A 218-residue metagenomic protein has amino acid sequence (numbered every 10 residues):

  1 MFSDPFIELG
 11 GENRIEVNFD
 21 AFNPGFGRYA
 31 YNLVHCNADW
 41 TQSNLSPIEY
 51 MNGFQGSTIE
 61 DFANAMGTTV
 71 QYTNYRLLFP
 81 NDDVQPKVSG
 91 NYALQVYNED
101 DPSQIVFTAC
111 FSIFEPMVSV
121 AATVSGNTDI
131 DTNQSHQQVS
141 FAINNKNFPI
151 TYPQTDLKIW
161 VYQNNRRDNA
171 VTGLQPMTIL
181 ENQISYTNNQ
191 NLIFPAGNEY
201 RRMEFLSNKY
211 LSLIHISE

Functional and structural regions predicted by a protein language model:
M1-H35, T132-N145: Contiguous beta-strand segments within globular domains
G25-G53, T151-L174: Extended low-complexity, serine/threonine- and proline-enriched intrinsically disordered segments
M51-Y72, S185-T187: Extended, solvent-exposed segments with strong compositional bias
Y72-N81, S89: Ligand-binding face of N-terminal immunoglobulin V-set domains in extracellular IgSF glycoproteins
V88-D100, W160-Q163: Internal, hydrophobic beta-strand segments that form the core of beta-sheet-rich folds
I113-H136: Low-complexity, Pro/Ser/Thr- and charge-rich linker/hinge segments at domain boundaries
R167-L211: Tryptophan-paired
I214-E218: Conserved small/polar residues in nucleotide/adenosyl-binding loops
